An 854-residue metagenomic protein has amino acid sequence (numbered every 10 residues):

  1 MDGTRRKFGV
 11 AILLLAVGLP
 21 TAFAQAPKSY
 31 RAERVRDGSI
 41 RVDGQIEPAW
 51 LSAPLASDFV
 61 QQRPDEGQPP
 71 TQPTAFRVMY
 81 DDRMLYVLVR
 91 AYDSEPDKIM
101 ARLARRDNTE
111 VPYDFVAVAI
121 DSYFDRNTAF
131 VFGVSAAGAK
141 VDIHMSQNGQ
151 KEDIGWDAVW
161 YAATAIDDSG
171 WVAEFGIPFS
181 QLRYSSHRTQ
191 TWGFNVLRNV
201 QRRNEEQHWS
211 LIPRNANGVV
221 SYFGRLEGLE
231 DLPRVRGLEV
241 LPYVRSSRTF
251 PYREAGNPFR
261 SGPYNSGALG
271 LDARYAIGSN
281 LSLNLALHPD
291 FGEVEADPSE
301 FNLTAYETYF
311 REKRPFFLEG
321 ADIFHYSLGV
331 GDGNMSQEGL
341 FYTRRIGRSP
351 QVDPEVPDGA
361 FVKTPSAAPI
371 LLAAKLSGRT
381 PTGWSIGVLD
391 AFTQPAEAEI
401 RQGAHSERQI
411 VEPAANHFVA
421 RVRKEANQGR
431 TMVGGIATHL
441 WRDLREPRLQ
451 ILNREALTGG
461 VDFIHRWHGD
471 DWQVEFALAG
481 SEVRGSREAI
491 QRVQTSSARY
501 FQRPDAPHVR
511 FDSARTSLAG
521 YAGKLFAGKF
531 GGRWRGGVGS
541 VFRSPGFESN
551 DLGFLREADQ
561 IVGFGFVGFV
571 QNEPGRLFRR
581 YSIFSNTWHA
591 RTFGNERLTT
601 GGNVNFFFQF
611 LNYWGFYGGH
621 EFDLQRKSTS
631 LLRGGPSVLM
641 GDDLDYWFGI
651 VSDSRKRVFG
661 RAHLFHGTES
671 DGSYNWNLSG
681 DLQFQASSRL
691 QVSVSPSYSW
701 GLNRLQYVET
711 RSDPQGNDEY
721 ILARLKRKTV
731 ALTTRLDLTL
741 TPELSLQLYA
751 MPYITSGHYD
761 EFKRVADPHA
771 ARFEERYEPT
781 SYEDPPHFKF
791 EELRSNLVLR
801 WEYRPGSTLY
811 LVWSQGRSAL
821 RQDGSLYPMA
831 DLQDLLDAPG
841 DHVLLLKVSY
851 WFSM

Functional and structural regions predicted by a protein language model:
M1-R6: N-terminal secretory signal peptides that target proteins for export/translocation
G9-P20: Bacterial N-terminal signal peptides
F23-E425, R430-G435, A838-D841: Structural preference for beta-rich elements and adjacent junctions enriched in aromatics
P96-L103, V141-H144, Y184-S186, E295-D297 (+8 more regions): A short, polar/proline- and glycine-enriched secondary-structure boundary/capping micro-motif
F179-R183, W441, T668: A generic structural motif
P242, G267-A273, L281, L287 (+8 more regions): Extended, hydrophobic alpha-helical segments in both membrane/secreted and soluble proteins
R260-Y264, S282, F291-P298, N302-Y306 (+4 more regions): Catalytic-domain carbohydrate-binding cleft regions of carbohydrate-active enzymes
P369-L371, S377, G469, Q473-M854: Exposed, low-structure sequence patches enriched in small/polar residues
